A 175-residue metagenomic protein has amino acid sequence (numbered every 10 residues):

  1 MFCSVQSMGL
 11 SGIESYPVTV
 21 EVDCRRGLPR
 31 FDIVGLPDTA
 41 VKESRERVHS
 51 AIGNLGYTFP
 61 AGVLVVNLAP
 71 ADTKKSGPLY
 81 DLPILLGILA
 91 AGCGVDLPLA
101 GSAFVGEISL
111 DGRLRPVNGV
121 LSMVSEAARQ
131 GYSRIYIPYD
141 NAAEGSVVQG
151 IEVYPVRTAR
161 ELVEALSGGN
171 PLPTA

Functional and structural regions predicted by a protein language model:
M1-A175: Peripheral, non-AAA+ core regions of ATP-driven protein-machinery
